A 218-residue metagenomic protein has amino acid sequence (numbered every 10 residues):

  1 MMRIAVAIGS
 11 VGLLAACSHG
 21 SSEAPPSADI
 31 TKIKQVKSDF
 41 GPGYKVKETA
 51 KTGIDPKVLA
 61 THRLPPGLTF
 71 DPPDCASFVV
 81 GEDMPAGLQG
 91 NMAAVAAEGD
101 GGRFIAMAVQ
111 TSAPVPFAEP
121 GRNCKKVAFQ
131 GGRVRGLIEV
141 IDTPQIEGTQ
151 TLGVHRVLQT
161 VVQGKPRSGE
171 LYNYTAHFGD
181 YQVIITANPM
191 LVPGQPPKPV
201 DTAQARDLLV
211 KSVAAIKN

Functional and structural regions predicted by a protein language model:
M1-I8: Bacterial N-terminal signal peptides that target proteins for export
L13-A16: C-terminal motif of bacterial Sec signal peptides marking the signal peptidase cleavage site
S18-S21: Bacterial signal peptide processing site
P25-K45: Post-signal peptide N-terminal segment of mature Sec-exported envelope proteins
S27-I30, P114, T202, R206: Generic detection of long, well-ordered alpha-helical segments
K37, Y44-T175: A small/polar (G/S/T-enriched), proline-flanked helix-loop surface module common in exported/cell-envelope proteins
S38, A118-R122, R206-V210, A214: Solvent-exposed, polar/charged alpha-helical surfaces in well-ordered, non-transmembrane soluble domains, broadly
D142-I216: A short, solvent-exposed beta-edge/loop patch
